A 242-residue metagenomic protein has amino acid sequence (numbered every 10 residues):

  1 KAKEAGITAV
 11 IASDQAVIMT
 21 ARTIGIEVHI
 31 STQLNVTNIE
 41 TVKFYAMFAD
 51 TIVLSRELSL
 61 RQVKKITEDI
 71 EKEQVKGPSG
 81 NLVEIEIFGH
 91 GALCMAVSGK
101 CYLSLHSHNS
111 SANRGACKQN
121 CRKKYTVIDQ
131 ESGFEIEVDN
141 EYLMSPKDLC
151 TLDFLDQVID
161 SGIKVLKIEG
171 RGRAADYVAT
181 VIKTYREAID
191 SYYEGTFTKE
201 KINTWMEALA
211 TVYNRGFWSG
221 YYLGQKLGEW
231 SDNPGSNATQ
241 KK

Functional and structural regions predicted by a protein language model:
K1-F44: N-terminal active-site wall of soluble small-molecule enzyme domains
K1-K3, A12, E27, K43-A46 (+1 more regions): Surface-exposed amphipathic alpha-helical tracts and adjacent flexible/coil segments at the periphery of soluble enzymes
